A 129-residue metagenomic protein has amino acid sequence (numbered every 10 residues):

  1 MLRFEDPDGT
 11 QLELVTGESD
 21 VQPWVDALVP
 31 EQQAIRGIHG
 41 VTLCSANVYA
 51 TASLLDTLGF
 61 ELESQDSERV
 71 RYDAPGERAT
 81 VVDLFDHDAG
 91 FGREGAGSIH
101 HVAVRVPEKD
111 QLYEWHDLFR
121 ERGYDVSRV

Functional and structural regions predicted by a protein language model:
M1-A34, Q65-D83, F91, D117 (+1 more regions): Vicinal oxygen chelate
L12, A52-S53, Y113: Alpha-helical elements of the RecA-like P-loop NTPase motor core of helicases
G17-A50, L58, E94-R105: N-terminal beta-strand motif that seeds the catalytic metal site of vicinal oxygen chelate
I38-G40, E68, V106-K109, S127-V129: Glycine-rich loops and low-complexity Gly/Arg-rich segments that provide flexible linkers or classic glycine-based
A50-E108: Aromatic-anchored, glycine/proline-accented short structural segments that stabilize local strand-turns or short
I99-E121, D125-S127: C-terminal amphipathic alpha-helical segment
